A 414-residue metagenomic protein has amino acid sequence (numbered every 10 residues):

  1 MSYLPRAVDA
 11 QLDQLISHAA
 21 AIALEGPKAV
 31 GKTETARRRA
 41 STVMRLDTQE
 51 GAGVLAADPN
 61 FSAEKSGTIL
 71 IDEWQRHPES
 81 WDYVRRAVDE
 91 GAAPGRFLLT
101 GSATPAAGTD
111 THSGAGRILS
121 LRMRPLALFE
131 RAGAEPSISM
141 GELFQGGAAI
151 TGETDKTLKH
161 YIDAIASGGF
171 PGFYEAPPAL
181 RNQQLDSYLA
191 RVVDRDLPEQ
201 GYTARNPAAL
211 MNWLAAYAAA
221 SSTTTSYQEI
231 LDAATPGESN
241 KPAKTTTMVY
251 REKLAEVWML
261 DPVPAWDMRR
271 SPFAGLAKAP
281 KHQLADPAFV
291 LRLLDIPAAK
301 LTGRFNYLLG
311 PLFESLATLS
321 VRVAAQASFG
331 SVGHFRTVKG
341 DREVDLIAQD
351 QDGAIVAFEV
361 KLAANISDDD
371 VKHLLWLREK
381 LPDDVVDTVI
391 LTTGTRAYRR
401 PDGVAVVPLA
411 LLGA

Functional and structural regions predicted by a protein language model:
M1-D13: N-terminal pre-Walker A segment at the start of P-loop NTPase domains
L24: Hydrophobic anchor at the beta1->P-loop junction of P-loop NTPases
K32: Conserved lysine of the Walker
T35-A36: Hydrophobic positions on the alpha1 helix immediately C-terminal to the Walker A/P-loop
A56-L98: Conserved nucleotide-sensing/catalytic segment adjacent to the nucleotide-binding pocket in NTP-handling enzymes
G108-T223: Interdomain motor-coupling "hinge/lid" segment immediately C-terminal to the ATP-binding subdomain of NTP-driven enzymes
Y174, P178-A354: Accessory nucleic acid-recognition modules appended to NTPase machines
T393-A414: Domain-level recognition of nuclease-like catalytic cores that cleave nucleotide substrates
